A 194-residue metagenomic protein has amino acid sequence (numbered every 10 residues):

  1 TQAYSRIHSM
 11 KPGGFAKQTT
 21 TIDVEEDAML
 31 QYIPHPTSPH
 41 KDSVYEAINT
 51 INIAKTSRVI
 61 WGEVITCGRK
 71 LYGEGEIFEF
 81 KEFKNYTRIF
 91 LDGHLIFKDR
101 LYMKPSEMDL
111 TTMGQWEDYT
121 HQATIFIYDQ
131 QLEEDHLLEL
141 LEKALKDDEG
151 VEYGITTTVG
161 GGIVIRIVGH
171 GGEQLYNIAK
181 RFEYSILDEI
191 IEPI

Functional and structural regions predicted by a protein language model:
T1-A3, V24-E26, P34-P36, I51-K55 (+4 more regions): Short, structured patches in soluble enzyme cores that scaffold and shape functional sites
T1-I48: Intrinsically disordered, low-complexity linker/loop segments enriched in Gly/Pro and charged/polar residues
R6-I7, I22-A28, H35-P36, G62-I65 (+2 more regions): Short linear motifs at secondary-structure transitions and domain/linker junctions
G14-A16, I22-V24, D42-S43, I53 (+4 more regions): Solvent-exposed alpha-helices and their adjacent loops that cap or buttress functional pockets in soluble metabolic
Q18, E26-A28, Y45-A47, S57 (+2 more regions): A generic structural signal for short beta-strands and their flanking turns/coil linkers
H40-I48, I53-E82: Acidic (Asp/Glu-rich), glycine- and aromatic
I65-Y184, D188-I194: A structural signal for small-residue-enriched, beta-sheet-centric alpha/beta enzyme cores and oligomeric scaffold folds
